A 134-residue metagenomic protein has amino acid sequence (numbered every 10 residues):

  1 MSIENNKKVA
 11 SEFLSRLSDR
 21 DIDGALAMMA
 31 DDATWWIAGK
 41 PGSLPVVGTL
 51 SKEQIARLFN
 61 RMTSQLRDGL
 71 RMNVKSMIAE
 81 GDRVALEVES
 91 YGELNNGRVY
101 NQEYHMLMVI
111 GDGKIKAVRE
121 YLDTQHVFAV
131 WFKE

Functional and structural regions predicted by a protein language model:
M1-D31, K133-E134: Short, low-complexity N-terminal intrinsically disordered segments enriched in polar/charged residues
S2-N5, N60-E134: A beta-strand edge to alpha-helix "cap/lid" segment located at domain peripheries
E4-S15, W35-G39, Q54-N60, I78-G81 (+1 more regions): Short charge-dense sequence patches
A10-F13, A25-L26, A33, I55 (+3 more regions): Hydrophobic pocket/interface hotspot
S11-R20, S43-V46, R61-L66, E87: Short, mixed-charge, low-aromatic patches
A30-M77: A solvent-exposed, acidic/Ser-Thr-rich amphipathic alpha-helical stretch
